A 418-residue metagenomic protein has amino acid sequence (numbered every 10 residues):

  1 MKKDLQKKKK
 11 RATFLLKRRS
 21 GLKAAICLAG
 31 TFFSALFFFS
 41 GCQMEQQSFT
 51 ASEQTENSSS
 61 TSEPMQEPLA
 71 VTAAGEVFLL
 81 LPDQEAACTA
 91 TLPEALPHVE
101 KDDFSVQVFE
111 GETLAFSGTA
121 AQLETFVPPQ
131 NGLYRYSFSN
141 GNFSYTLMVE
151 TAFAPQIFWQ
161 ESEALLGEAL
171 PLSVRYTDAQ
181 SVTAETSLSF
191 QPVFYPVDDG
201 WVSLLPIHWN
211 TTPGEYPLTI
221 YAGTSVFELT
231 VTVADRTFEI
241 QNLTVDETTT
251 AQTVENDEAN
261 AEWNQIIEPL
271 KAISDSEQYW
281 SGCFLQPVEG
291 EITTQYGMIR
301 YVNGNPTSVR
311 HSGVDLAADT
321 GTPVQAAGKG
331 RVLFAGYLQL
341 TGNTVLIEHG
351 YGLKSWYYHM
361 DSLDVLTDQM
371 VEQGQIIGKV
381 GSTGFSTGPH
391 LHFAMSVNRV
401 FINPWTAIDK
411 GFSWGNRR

Functional and structural regions predicted by a protein language model:
M1-T61: Gram-positive cell-envelope targeting signals
Q54-S59, E63-S105, Q160-T183: Solvent-exposed, low-complexity, repeat-rich "mucin-like" stalks and linkers
T125-L133, I207-P213: Surface-exposed, short loops/turns at beta-strand junctions within beta-sandwich domains
T146-R236: Cationic-aromatic interfacial patches
T232-T341: Surface-exposed, glycine-biased beta-strand/turn segments
H311-S312, A326-D361, P389-A394: Zn2+-dependent peptidoglycan hydrolase active-site motif and core
P323-L333, D364-V380: Short, well-structured beta-strand-loop connectors
N343-E348, Q369-R417: Conserved, short, structured surface segments that act as functional micro-motifs
